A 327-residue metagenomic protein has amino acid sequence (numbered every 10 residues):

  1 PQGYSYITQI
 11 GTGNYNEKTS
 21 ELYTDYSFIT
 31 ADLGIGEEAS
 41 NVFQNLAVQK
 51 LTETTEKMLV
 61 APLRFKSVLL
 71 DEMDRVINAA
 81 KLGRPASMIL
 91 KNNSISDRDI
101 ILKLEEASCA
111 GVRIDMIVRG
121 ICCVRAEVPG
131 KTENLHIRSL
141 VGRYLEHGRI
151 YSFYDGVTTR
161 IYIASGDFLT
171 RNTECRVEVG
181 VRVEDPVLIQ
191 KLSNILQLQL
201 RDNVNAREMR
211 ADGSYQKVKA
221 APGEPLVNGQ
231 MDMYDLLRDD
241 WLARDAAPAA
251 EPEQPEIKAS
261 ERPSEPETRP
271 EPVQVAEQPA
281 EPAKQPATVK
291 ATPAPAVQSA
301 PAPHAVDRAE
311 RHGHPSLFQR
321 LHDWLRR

Functional and structural regions predicted by a protein language model:
P1-S20, I29-G36, P62-R327: PLD/PLD-like phosphodiesterase catalytic module centered on the HKD motif
E21, G34-T52: Prokaryote-biased recognition of long, low-complexity C-terminal linker/tail segments that are poorly structured
Q49-M58, G83-P85: Gly-rich Lys/Arg/Thr-decorated short loops/hinges at beta-loop-alpha junctions or inter-strand turns that position
